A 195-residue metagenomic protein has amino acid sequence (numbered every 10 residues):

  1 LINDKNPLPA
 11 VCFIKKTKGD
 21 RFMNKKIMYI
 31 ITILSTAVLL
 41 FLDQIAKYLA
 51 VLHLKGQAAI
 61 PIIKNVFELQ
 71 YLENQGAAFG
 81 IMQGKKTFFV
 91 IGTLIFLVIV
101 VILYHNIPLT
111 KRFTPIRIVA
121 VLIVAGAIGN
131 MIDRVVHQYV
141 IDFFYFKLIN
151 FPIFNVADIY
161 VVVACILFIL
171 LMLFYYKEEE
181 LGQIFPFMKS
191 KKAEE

Functional and structural regions predicted by a protein language model:
P9-I14, G19-E195: Alpha-helical transmembrane bundles and membrane-interface segments of multipass inner-membrane proteins
